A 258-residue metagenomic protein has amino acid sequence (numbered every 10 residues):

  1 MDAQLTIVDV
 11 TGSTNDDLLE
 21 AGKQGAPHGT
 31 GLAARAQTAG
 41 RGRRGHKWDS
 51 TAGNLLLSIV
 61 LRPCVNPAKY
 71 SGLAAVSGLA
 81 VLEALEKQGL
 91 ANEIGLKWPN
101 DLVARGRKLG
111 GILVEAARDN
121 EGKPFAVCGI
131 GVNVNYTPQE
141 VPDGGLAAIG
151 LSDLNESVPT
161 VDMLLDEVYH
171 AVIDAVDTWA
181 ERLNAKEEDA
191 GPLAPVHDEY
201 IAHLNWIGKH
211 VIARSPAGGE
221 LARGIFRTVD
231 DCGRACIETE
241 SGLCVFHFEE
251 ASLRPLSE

Functional and structural regions predicted by a protein language model:
M1-A91, K108-G110, E115-A117, S257: N-terminal lobe of the biotin/lipoate ligase/transferase fold
S71-E93, A104-E258: Long, positively charged amphipathic alpha-helical accessory segments at protein N-termini or as interdomain linkers
